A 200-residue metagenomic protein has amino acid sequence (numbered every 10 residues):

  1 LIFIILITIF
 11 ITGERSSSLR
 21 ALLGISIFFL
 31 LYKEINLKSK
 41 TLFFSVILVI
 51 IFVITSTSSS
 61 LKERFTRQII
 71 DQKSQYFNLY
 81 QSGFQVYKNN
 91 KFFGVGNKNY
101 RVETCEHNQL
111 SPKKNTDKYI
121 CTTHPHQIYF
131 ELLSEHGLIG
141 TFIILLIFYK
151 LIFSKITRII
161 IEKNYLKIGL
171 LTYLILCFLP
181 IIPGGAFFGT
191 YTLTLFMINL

Functional and structural regions predicted by a protein language model:
I2-L30, S58, K62, G137-L138 (+1 more regions): Helix-loop-helix junctions and helix-breaking kinks within/between transmembrane helices of multi-pass membrane
F3, L22, L132, L138 (+2 more regions): Residue-level signature of the transmembrane alpha-helical core of multi-pass small-molecule transporters
I4-I7, V49-I54, L174-I182: Aromatic-anchored segments of alpha-helical transmembrane domains
I11-T12, Y32-K73, Q81-N89, N97 (+1 more regions): A membrane-periplasm/extracellular boundary helix in multi-pass inner-membrane enzymes that assemble envelope glycans
T12-R20, T122-Q127, I182-L195: Membrane-interface catalytic loops of GT-C/OST-like multi-pass glycosylation enzymes that act
I25-F28, F44, L170-I182, A186-L200: Transmembrane alpha-helices of multi-pass inner-membrane enzymes
S26, L30, S39-T41, E135-F178: Hydrophobic transmembrane alpha-helices and their immediate junctions
I70-Q81, K88-N89, F93-H136: Long extracytoplasmic/lumenal interhelical loops at the membrane interface of multi-pass membrane proteins
